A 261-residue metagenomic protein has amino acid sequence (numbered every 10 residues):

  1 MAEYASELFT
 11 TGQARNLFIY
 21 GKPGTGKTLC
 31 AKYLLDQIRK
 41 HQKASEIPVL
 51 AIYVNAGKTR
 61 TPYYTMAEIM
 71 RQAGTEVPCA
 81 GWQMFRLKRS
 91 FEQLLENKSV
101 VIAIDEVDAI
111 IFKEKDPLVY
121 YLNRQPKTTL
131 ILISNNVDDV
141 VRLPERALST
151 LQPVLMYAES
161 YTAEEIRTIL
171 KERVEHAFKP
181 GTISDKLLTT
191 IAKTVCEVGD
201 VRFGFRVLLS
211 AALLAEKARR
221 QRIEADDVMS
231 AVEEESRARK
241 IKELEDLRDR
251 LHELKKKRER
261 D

Functional and structural regions predicted by a protein language model:
M1-T10: Pre-Walker A adenine-sensing motif
A2, N16-P23, Q83-K88, A225: Short amphipathic alpha-helical segments embedded in low-complexity Lys/Glu-rich regions
Y4, T194, L214, E253-K257: Short amphipathic alpha-helical elements of helix-turn-helix/winged-helix folds
Q13-Y33: Walker A/P-loop nucleotide-binding motif
A31, P48-L50, G57-I169, A177-V195 (+4 more regions): Mid-core helix/loop region of P-loop NTP-binding domains shared across ATPases and GTPases
H41-V49: Flexible phosphate/Mg2+-sensing switch loops adjacent to catalytic phosphate-binding sites
Q221-D261: Winged-helix-like regulatory helical subdomains adjacent to P-loop NTPase cores
